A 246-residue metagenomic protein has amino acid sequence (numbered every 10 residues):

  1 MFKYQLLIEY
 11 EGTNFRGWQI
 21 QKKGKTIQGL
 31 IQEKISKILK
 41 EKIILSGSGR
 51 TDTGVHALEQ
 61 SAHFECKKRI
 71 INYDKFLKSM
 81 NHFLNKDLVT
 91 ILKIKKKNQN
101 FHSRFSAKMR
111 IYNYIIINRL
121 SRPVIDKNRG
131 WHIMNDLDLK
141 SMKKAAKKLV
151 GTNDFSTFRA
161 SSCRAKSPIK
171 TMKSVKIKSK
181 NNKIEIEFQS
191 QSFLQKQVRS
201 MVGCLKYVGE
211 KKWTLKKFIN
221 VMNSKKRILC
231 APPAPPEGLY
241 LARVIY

Functional and structural regions predicted by a protein language model:
M1-Y246: Structured-RNA-binding interfaces characteristic of tRNA pseudouridine synthases
